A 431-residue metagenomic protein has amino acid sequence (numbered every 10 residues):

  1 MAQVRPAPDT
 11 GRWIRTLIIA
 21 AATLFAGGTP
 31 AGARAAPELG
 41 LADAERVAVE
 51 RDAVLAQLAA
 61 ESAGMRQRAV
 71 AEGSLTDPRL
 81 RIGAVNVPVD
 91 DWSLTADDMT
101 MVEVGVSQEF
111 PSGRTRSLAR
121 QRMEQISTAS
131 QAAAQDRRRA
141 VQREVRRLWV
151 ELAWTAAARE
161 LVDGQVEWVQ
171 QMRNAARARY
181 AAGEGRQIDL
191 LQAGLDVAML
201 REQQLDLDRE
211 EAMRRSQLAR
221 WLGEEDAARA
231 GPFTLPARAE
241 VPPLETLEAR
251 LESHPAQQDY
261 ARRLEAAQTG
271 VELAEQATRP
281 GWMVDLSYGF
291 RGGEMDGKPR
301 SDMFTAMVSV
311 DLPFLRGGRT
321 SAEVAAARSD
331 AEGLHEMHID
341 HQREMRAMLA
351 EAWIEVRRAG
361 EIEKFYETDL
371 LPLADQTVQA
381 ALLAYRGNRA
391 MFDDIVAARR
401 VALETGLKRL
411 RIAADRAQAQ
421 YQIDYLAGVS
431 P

Functional and structural regions predicted by a protein language model:
A2-Q3, P8-D9, L39, R137-S253 (+3 more regions): Periplasmic alpha-helical coiled-coil/stalk elements that build and connect Gram-negative outer-membrane
A2-Q3, T10-G11, R15, R34-A35 (+1 more regions): Acidic, low-complexity, intrinsically disordered peripheral segments
T16-G28: Bacterial N-terminal signal peptides
A31-A84, D91, E109-P111, L118 (+8 more regions): Bacterial Sec-pathway N-terminal export signals of envelope proteins
A56, P78-M99, E109-R138, Q258 (+3 more regions): Small/polar (Gly/Ser/Thr/Ala-rich) solvent-exposed segments that form structured loops/beta-strands/short helices used
Q57-E72, S130, R137, V141-V166 (+6 more regions): Amphipathic alpha-helical coiled-coil segments
V104, A306-V308: Membrane-embedded beta-strands of outer-membrane beta-barrel proteins, especially the hydrophobic/small aromatic
R120-E124, Q187-L195, A325, F392-R400: Short, charged, amphipathic alpha-helical segments
